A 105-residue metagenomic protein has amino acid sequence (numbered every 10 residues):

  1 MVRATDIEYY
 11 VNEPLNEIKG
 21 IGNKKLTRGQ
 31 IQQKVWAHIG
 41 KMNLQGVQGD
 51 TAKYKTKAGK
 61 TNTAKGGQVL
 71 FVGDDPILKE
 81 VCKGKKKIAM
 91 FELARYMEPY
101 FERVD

Functional and structural regions predicted by a protein language model:
M1-D105: Histone-fold and other basic nucleic-acid-binding segments
